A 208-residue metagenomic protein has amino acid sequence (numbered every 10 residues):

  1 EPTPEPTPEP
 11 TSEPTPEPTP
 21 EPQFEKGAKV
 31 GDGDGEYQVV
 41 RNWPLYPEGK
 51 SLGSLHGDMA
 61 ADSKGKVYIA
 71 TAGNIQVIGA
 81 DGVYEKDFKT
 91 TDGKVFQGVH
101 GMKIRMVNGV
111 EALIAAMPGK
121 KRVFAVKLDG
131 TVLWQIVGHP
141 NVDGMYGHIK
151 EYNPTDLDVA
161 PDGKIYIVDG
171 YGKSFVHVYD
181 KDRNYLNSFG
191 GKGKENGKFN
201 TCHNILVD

Functional and structural regions predicted by a protein language model:
E1-Q23: Ser/Thr-rich, Proline-interspersed low-complexity disordered segments
P20-N42: Blade/loop signatures of beta-propeller domains
F24-E25, V40-G73: Beta-strand-rich domains and repeat architectures in extracellular enzymes and scaffolds, especially beta-propellers
Q38-P44, E85-T91, L133-N141, L186-G191: Beta-propeller fold detector
G49-K64, G93-V110, N141-K164, K194-D208: Beta-rich, blade/repeat-based domains predominating in secreted/periplasmic proteins but also intracellular
K66-I69, A112-I114, K164-V168: Conserved beta-propeller blade signature
A72, P118, L128, G170-G172: Short loop/turn segments immediately following the C-termini of beta-strands
I78-V83, K127-T131, D180-N184: Short loop/turn segments that connect beta-strands within beta-propeller blades
